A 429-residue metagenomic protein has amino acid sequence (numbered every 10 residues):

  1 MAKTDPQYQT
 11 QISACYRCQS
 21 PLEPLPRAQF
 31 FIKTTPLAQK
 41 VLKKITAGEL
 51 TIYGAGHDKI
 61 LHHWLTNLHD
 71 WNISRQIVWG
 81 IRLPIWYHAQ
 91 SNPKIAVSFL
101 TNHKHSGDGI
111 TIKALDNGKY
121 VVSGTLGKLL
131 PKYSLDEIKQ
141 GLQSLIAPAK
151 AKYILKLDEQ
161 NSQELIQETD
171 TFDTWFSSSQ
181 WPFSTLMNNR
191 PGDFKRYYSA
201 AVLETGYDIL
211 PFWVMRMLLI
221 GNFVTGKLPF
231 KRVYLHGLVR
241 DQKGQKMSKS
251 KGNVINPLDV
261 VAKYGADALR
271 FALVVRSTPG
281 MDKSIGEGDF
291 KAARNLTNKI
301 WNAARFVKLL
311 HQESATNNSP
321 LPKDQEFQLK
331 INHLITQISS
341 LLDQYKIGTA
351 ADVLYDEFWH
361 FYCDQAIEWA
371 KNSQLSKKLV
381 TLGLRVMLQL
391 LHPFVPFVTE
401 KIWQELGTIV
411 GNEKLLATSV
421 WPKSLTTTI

Functional and structural regions predicted by a protein language model:
M1-A96, I110-G118, T125, Q245 (+7 more regions): Residue patterns forming the tRNA-binding/recognition surfaces of aminoacyl-tRNA synthetases and related DALR
S20-K43, N161-N189: Conserved oxyanion/phosphate-binding beta-strand-loop segments in alpha/beta enzyme cores
Y53-Q90, Y120-T125, K132-Y133, T169-F176 (+3 more regions): Structured ligand/cofactor/substrate-binding pocket environments in proteins
W64, L68, I73-R75, W79-W175 (+1 more regions): Gly/Pro-rich turn-and-neighbor structural signature
W71, K128-F172, Q180, S184 (+8 more regions): Flexible, glycine/threonine-enriched loop-and-boundary segments that flank and lead into catalytic domains of large
Y87, L165, D241, V274 (+2 more regions): Acidic, turn-prone loop/beta-hairpin segments
T225-K227, A304-N317, G407-G411: Proline-centered turn/helix-capping motifs that create local helix->coil transitions or kinks
